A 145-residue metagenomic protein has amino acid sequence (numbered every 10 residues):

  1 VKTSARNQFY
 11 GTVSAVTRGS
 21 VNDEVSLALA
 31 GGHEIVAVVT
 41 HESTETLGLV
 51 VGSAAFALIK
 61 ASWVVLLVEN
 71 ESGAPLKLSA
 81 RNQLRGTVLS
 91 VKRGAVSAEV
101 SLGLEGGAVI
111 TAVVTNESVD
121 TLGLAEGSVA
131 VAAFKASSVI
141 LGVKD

Functional and structural regions predicted by a protein language model:
K2-A15, H33-E34, H41-A98, N116-D145: Glycine/charge-rich catalytic "coupling/switch" loops of P-loop NTPases
S20-S26, A95-S101: Short aromatic-glycine-enriched beta-strand elements
A28, G103, A133: Short beta-strand segments
A30-G32, E105-G107: Glycine-centered tight beta-turn/hairpin loop motif at sheet-sheet or coil-to-beta transitions
T111-V113: Canonical phosphoinositide-binding patch of PH/PH-like domains
